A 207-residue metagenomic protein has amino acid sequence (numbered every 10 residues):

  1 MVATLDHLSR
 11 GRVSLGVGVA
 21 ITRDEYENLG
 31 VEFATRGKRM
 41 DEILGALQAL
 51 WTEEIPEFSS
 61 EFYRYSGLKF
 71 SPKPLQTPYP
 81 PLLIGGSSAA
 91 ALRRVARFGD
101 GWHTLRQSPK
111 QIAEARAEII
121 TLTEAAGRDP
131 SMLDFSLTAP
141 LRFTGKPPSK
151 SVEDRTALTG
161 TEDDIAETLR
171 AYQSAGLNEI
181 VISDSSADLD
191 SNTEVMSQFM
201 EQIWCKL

Functional and structural regions predicted by a protein language model:
M1-L207: Active-site-adjacent structural elements that line small-molecule/cofactor binding pockets in enzymes
